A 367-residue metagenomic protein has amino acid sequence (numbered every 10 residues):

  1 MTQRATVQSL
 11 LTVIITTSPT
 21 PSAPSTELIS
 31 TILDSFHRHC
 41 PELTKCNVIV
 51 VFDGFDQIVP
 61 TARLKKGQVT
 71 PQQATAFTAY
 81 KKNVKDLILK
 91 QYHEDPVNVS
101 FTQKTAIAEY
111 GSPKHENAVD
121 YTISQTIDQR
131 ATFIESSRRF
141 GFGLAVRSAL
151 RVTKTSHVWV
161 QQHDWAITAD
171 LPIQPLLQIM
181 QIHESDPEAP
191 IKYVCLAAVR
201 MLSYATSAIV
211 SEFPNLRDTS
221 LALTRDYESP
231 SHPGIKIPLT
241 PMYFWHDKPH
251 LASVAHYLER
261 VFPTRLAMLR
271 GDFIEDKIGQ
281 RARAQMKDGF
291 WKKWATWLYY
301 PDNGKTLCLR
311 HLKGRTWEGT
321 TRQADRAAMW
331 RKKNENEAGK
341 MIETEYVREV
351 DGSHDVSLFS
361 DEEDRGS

Functional and structural regions predicted by a protein language model:
M1-H37: N-proximal low-complexity "stem/linker" segments adjacent to membrane-targeting elements
T20-E27, D56-A79, A169-L176, T206-S207 (+1 more regions): Short, flexible/disordered intra-domain loops and linkers
T31-K45, Q57: Short, acidic, metal-binding catalytic loop of nucleotide-sugar glycosyltransferases
I32, Y243-S367: C-terminal catalytic/acceptor-binding lobe
V51-S156: Active-site-proximal specificity loops/subdomain of glycosyltransferases
S156-A166: Short beta-strand-to-loop acidic/aromatic patch adjacent to the donor-nucleotide binding site
T168-L266: Conserved catalytic core of nucleotide-sugar-dependent glycosyltransferases
